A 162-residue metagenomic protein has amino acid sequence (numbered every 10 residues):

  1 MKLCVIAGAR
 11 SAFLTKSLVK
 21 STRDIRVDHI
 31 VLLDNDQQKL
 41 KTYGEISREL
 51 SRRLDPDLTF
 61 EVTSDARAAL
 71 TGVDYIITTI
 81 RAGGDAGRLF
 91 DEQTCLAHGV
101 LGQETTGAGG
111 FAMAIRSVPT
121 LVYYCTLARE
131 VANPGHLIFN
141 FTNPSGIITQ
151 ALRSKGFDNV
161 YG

Functional and structural regions predicted by a protein language model:
M1-I30: N-terminal Rossmann-like dinucleotide-binding module
K2, D28-H29, T59, L137 (+1 more regions): Residues at the starts of beta-strands that form the adenosine-phosphate
A7-F13, Q37-K39, N140-I148: Gly/Ser/Thr-rich loops at beta-strand to alpha-helix junctions that form or flank small-molecule/cofactor-binding
R23-I25, L50-D57, V131, G156: Short helix-capping segments at alpha-helix termini
I30-Q37: Conserved acidic E/D residue at the C-terminus of a beta-strand in Rossmann-like folds
Q37-G72, T79, A86-R88: Conserved N-terminal Rossmann-fold NAD(P) cofactor-binding segment
A68-P134: Rossmann-fold NAD(P) dinucleotide-binding segment
V122-R129, P134-G162: Rossmann-like dinucleotide-binding core of oxidoreductases
